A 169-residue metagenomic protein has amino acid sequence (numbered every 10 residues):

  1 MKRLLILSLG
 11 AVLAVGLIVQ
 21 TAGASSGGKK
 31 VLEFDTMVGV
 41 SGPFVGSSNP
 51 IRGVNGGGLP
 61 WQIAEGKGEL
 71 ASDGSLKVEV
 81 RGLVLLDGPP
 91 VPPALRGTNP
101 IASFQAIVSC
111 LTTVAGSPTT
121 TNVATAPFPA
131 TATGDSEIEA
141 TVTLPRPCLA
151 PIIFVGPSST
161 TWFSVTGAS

Functional and structural regions predicted by a protein language model:
M1-L4: Positively charged n-region of N-terminal signal peptides that target proteins for export
S8-G16: Bacterial N-terminal signal peptides
V15-G23: Short hydrophobic alpha-helical membrane-anchoring segments
G23-L70, G167-S169: N-terminal segment immediately downstream of the Sec signal-peptide cleavage site in secreted/extracellular proteins
I51-P100: Short, surface-exposed binding/anchoring microloops in extracellular/periplasmic proteins
Q105-I107: Beta-strand signatures of extracellular beta-sandwich domains
V114-S169: Helix-rich interaction surfaces within compact, conserved domain-sized segments that mediate assembly or partner
